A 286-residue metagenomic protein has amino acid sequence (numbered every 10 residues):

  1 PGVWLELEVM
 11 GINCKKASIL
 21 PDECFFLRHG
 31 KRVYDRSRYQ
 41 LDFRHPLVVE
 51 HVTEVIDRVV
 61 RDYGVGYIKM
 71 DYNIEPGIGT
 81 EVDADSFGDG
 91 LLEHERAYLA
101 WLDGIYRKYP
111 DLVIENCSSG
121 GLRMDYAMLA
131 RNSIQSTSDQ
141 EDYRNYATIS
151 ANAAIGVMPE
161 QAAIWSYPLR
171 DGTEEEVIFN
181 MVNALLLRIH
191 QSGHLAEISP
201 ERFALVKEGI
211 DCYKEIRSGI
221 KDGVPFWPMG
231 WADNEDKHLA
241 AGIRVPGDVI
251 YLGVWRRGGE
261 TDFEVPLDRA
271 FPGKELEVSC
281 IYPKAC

Functional and structural regions predicted by a protein language model:
P1-L5, I68-M70, E115-N116, Q191: Hydrophobic faces of well-ordered beta-strands that scaffold small-molecule active sites in alpha/beta enzyme cores
G2, E6-D62, P76: Active-site-adjacent "subsite" loops/lids of carbohydrate-active enzymes
L7-G11, Y72-I78, S118-L122: Active-site-proximal loop/turn and secondary-structure-junction residues that shape catalytic pockets, frequently
N13-I19, G79-V82, D125-A130: Short acidic, glycine/serine/threonine-rich loops at helix termini
I19-C24, S86-F87, R131-Q135: Short, hinge-like loop/turn segments at secondary-structure boundaries
Y39-F43, L47, S86-R96, D171: Alpha-helix capping and helix-loop boundary segments enriched in small/acidic/polar residues
V55-R96: N-terminal/domain-start segments enriched in small and hydrophobic, helix-friendly residues, covering either
R61, Y98-C286: Active-site-proximal substrate-binding groove within the catalytic cores of carbohydrate-active enzymes
